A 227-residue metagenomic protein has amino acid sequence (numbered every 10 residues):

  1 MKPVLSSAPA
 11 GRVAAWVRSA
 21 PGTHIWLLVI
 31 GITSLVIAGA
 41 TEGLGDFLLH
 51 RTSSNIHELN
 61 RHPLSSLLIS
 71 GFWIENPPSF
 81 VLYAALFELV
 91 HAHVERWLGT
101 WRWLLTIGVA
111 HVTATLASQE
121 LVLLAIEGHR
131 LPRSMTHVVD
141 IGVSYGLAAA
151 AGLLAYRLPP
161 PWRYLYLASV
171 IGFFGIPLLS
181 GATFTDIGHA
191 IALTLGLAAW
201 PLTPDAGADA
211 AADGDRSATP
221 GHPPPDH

Functional and structural regions predicted by a protein language model:
M1-T23, L202-H227: Actinobacteria-biased recognition of intrinsically disordered, low-complexity terminal regions
P3-H50: N-terminal signal-anchor transmembrane alpha helix
G31-V36, H111-E120, S169-F184: Aromatic-anchored segments of alpha-helical transmembrane domains
A38-T100: N-terminal TM1-TM2 helical hairpin plus the immediately adjacent luminal interfacial "cap"
S66, A84-A92, L147-L153, A168-L178: Hydrophobic, membrane-inserted alpha-helices
T100-R130, A192-L197: Hydrophobic alpha-helical transmembrane segments of integral membrane proteins
R133-L154, G188: Membrane-interface micro-motifs in multi-pass membrane enzymes
G181-G196: Loop-to-transmembrane alpha-helix initiation sites
